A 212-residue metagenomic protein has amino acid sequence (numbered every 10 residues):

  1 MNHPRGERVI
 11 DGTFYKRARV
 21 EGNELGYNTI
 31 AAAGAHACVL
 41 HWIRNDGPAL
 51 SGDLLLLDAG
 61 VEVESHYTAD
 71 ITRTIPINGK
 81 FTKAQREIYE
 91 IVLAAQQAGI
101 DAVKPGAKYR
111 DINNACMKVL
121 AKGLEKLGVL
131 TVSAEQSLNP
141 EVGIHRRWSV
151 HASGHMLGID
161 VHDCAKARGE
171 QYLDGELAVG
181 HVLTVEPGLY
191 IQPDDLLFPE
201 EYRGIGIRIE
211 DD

Functional and structural regions predicted by a protein language model:
M1-D212: Active-site neighborhoods and metal-handling regions in enzymes and metal-associated proteins
